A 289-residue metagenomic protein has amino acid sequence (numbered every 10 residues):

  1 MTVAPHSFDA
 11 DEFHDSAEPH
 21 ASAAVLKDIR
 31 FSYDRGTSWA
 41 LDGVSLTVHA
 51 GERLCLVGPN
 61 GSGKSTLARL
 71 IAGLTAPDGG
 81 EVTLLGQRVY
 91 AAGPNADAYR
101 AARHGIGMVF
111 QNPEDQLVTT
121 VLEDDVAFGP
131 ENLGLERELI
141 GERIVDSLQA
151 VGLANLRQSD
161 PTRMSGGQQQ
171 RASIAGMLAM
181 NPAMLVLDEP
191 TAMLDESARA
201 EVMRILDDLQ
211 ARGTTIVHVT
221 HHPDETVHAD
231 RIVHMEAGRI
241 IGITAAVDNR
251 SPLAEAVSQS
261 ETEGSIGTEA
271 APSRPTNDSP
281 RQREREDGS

Functional and structural regions predicted by a protein language model:
V57-P59: The feature captures the beta-strand-to-loop junction immediately N-terminal to the Walker
A72: Helix-to-loop junction immediately C-terminal to a conserved catalytic motif
G80-A91, A102: Conserved ABC transporter NBD signature motif
E138-L156: Conserved ABC ATPase "signature" region
D160-M164, Q168: Conserved ABC ATPase signature
M177-L178: ABC ATPase C-loop
L185-E189: Catalytic Walker B motif of ABC-type/P-loop ATPase nucleotide-binding domains
E196-A198: Helix N-cap at the start of a conserved alpha-helix in ABC-type nucleotide-binding domains
